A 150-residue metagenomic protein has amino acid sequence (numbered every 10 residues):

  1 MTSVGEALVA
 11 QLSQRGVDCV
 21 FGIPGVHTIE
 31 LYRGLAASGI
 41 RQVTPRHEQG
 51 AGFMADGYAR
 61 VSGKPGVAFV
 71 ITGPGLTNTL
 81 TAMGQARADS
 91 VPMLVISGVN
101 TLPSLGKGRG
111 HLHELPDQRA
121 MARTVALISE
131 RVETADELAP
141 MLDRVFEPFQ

Functional and structural regions predicted by a protein language model:
M1-Q150: N-terminal alpha/beta PP-like core and its mobile active-site loop of ThDP/TPP-dependent enzymes
